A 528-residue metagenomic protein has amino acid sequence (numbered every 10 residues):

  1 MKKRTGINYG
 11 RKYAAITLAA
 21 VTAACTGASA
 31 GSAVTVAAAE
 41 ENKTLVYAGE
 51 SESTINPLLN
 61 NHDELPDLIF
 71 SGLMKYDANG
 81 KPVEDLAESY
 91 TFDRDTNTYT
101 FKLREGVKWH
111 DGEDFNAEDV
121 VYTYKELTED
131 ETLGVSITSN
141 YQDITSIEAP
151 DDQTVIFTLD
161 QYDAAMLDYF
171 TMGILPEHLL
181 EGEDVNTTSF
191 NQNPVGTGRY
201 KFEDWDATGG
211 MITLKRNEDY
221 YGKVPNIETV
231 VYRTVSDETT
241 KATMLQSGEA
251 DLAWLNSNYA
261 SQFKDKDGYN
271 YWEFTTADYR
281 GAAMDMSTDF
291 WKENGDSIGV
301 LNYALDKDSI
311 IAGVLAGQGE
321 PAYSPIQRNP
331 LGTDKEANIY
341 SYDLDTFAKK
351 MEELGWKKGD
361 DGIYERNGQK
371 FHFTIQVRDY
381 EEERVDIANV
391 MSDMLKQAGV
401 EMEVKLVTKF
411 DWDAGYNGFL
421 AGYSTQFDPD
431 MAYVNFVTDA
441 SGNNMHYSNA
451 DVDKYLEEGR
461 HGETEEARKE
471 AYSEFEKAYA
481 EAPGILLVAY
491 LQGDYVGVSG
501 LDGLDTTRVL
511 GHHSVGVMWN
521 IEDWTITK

Functional and structural regions predicted by a protein language model:
Y47-R94, K125, V195: N-terminal lobe/hinge region of extracytoplasmic solute-binding protein
D77, K81, T171-P225, T229 (+3 more regions): Gly/Pro-rich hinge or "lid" segments in bacterial periplasmic/extracellular proteins
E88-L133, I156, W291: Aromatic- and charge-enriched surface segment that lines or borders ligand/interaction sites
T91, T138-E181: Surface-exposed binding/hinge segments that line and control ligand-binding clefts or catalytic entry sites
T188, N217-Q262, E401-E403: Ligand-site clamp/hinge motif
A207, K357-T425: Ligand/substrate-recognition segments at binding pockets and active sites
K215, E293-V390, E474, I526: Append "and occasionally in soluble cytosolic enzymes with long acidic Gly/Pro-rich linkers
A304-K335, E383-S392, D413-K528: Detector for C-terminal structural segments
